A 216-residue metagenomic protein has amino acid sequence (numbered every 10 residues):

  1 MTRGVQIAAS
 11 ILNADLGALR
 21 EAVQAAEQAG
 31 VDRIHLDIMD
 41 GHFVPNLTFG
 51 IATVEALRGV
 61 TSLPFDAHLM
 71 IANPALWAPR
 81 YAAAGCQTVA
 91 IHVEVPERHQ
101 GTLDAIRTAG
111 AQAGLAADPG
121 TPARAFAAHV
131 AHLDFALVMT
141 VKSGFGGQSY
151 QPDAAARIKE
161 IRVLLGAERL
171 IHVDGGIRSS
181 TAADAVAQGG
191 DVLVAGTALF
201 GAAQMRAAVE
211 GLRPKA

Functional and structural regions predicted by a protein language model:
M1-N13, R20-E21: N-terminal amphipathic alpha-helix/helix-capping segment at the start of soluble metabolic enzymes
V5-S10, I34-L36, L57, F65-L69 (+5 more regions): Hydrophobic faces of well-ordered beta-strands that scaffold small-molecule active sites in alpha/beta enzyme cores
S10-A14, M39-G41, M70-P74, E94-P96 (+4 more regions): Active-site beta-loop-alpha junctions enriched in small/polar residues
A18, V60, L76-P79, A84-L170: Conserved anion-binding
L19, A26, D37, Y81 (+6 more regions): Conserved, mostly hydrophobic/aromatic
Q28-R33, C86, L133, G190: A structural motif
R33-I51, V141-S149, L199: Glycine-rich, proline-tolerant flexible connector loops at the mouths of alpha/beta enzymes
I106, V186, A198-A216: C-terminal helical cap(s) of enzyme catalytic domains, especially alpha/beta-barrels
